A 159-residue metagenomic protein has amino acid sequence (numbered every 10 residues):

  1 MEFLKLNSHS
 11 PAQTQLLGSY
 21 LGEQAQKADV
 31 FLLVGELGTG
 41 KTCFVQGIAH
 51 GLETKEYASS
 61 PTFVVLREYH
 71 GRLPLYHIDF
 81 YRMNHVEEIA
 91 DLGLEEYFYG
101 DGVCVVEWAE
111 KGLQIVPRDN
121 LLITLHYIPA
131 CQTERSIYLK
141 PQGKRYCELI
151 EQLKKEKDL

Functional and structural regions predicted by a protein language model:
M1-G18: N-terminal pre-Walker A segment at the start of P-loop NTPase domains
E2-L4, E95-L159: Short phosphate-coordinating micro-motif centered on Lys-Gly-acidic
F31-L33: Hydrophobic anchor at the beta1->P-loop junction of P-loop NTPases
G38: Walker A (P-loop) phosphate-binding loop of P-loop NTPases
K41: Conserved lysine of the Walker
T54-Y69: Short beta-strand-centered segment that lines the nucleotide-binding/catalytic pocket of NTP-utilizing
R82-Y99: Switch II of P-loop NTPase G domains
